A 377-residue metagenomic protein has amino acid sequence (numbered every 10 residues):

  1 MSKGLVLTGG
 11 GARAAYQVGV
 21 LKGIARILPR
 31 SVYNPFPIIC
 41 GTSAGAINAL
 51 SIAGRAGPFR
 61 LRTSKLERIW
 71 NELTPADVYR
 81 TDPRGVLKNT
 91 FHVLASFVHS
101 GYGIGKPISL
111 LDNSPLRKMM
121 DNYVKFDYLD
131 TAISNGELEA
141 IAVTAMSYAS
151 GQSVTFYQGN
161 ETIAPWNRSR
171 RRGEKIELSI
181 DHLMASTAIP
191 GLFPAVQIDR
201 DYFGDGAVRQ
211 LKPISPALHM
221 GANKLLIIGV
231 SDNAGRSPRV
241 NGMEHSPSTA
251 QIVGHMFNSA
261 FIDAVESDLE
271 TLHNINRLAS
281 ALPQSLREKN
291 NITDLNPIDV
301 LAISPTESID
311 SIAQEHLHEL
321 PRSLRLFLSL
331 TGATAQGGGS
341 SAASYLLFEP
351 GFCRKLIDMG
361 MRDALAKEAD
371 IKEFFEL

Functional and structural regions predicted by a protein language model:
S2-V6, G11-L110, S114, K118-M120 (+6 more regions): Patatin-like phospholipase
A15, L61, L111, P115-K118 (+7 more regions): Conserved active-site and cofactor/substrate-binding residues in soluble primary-metabolism enzymes
S31-P35, A132-E139, N291-P297: Short helix-terminating capping/connector loops at secondary-structure junctions
Y79-L111, P115, H245, I252-A264 (+1 more regions): Alpha-helical membrane-targeting segments
P107, P115, M120, S280-L377: C-terminal helical/tail subdomains of lipid-metabolizing enzymes
P107-A145, V154-F156: Active-site periphery "cap/insert" segments of enzyme catalytic domains
S134-N223, I227-I228, N233-S259, G338-L347: Active-site gating loop/helix substructures
I252-N291: C-terminal amphipathic alpha-helical segment
